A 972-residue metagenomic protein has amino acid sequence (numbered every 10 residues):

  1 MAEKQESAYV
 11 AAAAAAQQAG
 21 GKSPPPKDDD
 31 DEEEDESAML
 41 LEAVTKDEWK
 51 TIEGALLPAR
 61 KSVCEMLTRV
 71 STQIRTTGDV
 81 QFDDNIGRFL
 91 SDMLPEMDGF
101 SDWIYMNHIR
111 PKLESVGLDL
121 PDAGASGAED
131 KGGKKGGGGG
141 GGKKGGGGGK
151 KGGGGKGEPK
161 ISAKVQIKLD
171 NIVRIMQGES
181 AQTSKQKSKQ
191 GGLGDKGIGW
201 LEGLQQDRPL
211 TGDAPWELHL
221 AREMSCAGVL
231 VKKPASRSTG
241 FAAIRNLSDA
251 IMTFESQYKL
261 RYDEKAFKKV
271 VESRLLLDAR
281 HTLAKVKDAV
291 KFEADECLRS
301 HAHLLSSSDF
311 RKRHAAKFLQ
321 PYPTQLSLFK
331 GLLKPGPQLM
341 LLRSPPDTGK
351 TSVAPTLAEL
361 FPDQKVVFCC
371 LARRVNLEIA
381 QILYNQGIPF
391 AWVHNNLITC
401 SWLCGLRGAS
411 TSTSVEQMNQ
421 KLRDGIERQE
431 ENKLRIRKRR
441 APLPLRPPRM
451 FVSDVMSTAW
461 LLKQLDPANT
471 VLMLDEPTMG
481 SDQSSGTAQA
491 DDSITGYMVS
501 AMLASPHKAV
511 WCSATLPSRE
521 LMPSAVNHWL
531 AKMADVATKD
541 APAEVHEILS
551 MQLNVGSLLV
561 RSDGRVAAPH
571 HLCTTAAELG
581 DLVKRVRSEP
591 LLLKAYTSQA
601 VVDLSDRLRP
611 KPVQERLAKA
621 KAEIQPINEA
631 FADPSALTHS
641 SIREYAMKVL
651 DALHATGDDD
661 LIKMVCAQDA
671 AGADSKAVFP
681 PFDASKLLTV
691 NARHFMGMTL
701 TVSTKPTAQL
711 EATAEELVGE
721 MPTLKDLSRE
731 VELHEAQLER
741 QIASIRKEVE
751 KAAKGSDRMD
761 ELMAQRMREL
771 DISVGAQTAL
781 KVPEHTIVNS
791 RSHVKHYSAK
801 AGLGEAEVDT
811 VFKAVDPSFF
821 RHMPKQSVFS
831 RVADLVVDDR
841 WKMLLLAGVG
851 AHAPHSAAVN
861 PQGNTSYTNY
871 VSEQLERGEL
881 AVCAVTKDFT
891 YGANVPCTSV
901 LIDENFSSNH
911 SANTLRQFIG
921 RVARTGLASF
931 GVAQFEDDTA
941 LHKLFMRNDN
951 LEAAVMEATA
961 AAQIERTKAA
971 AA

Functional and structural regions predicted by a protein language model:
M1-A972: N-terminal helicase ATP-binding lobe
